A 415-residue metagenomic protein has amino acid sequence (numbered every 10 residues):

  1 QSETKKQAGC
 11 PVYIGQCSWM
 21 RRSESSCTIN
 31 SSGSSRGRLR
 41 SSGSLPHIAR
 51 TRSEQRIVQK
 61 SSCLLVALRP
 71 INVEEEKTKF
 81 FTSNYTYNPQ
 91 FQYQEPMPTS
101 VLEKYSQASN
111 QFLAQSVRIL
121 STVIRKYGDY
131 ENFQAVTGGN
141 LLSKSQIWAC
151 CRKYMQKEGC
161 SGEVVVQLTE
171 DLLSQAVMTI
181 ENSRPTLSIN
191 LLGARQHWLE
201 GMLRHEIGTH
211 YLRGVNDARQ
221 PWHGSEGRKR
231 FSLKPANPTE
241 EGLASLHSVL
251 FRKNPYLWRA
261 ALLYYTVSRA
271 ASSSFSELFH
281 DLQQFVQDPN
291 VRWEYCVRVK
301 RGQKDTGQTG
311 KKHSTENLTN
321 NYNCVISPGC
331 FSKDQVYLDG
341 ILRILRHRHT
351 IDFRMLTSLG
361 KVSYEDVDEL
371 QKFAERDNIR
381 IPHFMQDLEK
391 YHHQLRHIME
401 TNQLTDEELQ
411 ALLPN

Functional and structural regions predicted by a protein language model:
Q1-R118: Extreme N-terminal flexible tails
R69-W198: Contiguous, non-catalytic segments that form substrate-binding/exosite surfaces or channel walls
C150-K157, E206, H210, L246-F251 (+5 more regions): Generic, well-ordered alpha-helical scaffold segments in large soluble proteins
R195, G214-P221, G227-R228: Acidic catalytic motifs of isoprenoid enzymes
W198-L199, F231-P235, F331: Alpha-helix capping and helix-loop boundary segments enriched in small/acidic/polar residues
E200-D217, E241-S245: Active-site recognition of the HExxH zinc-binding catalytic motif
N216, G227-S273, G340: Post-HExxH zinc-binding segment in Zn-dependent metallohydrolases
R259-N415: Conserved alpha-helical "signature site" that marks functionally important helical segments or helix/loop junctions
